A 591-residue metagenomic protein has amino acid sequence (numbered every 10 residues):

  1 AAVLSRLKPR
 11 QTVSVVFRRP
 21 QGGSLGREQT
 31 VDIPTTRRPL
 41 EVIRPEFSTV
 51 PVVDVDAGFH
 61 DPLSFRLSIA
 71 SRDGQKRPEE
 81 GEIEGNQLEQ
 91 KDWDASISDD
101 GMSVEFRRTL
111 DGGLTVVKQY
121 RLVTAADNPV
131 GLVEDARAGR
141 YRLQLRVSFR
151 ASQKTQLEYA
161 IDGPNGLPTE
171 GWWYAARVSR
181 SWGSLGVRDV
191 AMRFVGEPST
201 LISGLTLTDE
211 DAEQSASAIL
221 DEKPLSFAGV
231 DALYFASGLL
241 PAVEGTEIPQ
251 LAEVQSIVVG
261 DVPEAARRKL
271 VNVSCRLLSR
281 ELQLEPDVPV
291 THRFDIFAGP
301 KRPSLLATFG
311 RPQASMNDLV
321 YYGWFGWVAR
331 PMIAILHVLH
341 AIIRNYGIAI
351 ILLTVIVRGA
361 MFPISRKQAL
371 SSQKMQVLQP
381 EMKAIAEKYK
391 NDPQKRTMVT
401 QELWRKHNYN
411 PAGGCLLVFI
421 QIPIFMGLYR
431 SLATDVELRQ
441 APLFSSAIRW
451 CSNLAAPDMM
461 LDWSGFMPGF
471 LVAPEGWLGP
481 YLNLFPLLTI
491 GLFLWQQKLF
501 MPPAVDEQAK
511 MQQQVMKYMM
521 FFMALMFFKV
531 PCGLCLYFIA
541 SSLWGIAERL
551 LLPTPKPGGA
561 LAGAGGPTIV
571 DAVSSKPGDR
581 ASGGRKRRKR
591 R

Functional and structural regions predicted by a protein language model:
A1-S315: Soluble non-transmembrane domains of integral membrane proteins
V147, Y159-Y174, W182-D189, V195 (+5 more regions): Helix-loop-helix
